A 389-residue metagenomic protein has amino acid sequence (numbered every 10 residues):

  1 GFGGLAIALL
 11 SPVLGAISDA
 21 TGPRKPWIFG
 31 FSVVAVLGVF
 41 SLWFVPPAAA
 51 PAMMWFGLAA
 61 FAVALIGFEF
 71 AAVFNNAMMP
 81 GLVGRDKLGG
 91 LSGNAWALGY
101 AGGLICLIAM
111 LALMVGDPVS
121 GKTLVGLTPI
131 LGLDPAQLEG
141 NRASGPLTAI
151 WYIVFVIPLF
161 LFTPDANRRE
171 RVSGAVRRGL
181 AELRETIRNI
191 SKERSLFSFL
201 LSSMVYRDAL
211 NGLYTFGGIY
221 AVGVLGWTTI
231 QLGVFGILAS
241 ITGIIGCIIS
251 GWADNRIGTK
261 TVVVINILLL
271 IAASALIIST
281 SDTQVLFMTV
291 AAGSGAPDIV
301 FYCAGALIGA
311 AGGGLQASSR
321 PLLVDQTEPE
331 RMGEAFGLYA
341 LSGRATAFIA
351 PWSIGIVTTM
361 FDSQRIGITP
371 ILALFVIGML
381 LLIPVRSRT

Functional and structural regions predicted by a protein language model:
L9-P23, I245-T259, V285, T358: Helix-to-loop junctions at the C-terminal end of transmembrane segments in multipass secondary transporters
A20-V33, N255-L269: Cytoplasmic membrane-interface "Motif A"-like loop-to-helix N-cap segments of 12-TM Major Facilitator Superfamily
F29-P51, L268-S294: C-terminal ends and interior cores of transmembrane alpha-helices in multi-pass membrane transporters/permeases
G38, P51-A71, M288-G314: Hydrophobic core of transmembrane alpha-helices in multi-pass small-molecule transporters, especially MFS/SLC-type
W43-F44, V154-F162, T280, I368-T389: Multi-pass alpha-helical transporter architecture, strongest for 12-TM Major Facilitator/SLC carriers used
M114-I150, S294-A296, I356-F375: A membrane-interface helix-boundary motif in multi-pass transporters
P164-L201: Juxtamembrane intracellular "pre-TM" segments in multi-pass secondary transporters
T215-L232: Short amphipathic helix-loop junctions that connect adjacent transmembrane helices in Major Facilitator Superfamily/SLC
